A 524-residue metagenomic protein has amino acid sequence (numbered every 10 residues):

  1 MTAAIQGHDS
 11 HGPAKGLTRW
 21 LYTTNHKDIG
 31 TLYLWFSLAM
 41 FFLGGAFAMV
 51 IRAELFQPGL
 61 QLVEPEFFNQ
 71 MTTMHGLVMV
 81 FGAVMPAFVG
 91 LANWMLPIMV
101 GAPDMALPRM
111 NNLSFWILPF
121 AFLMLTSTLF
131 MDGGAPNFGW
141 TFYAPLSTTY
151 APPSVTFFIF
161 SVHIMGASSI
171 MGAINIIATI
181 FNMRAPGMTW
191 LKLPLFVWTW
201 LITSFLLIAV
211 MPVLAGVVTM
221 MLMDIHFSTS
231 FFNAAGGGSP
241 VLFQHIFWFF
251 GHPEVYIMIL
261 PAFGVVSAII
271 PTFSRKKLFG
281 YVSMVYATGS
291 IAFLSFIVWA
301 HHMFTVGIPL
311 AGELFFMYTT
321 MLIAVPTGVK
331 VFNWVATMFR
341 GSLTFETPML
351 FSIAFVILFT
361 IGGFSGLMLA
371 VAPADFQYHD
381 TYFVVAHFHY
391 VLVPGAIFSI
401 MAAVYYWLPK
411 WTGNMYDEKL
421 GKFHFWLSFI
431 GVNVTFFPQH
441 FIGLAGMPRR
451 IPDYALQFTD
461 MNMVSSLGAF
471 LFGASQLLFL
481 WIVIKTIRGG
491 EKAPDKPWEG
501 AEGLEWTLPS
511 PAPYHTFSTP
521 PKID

Functional and structural regions predicted by a protein language model:
T2-D524: Membrane-embedded and interfacial regions of multi-pass energy-transducing membrane proteins
